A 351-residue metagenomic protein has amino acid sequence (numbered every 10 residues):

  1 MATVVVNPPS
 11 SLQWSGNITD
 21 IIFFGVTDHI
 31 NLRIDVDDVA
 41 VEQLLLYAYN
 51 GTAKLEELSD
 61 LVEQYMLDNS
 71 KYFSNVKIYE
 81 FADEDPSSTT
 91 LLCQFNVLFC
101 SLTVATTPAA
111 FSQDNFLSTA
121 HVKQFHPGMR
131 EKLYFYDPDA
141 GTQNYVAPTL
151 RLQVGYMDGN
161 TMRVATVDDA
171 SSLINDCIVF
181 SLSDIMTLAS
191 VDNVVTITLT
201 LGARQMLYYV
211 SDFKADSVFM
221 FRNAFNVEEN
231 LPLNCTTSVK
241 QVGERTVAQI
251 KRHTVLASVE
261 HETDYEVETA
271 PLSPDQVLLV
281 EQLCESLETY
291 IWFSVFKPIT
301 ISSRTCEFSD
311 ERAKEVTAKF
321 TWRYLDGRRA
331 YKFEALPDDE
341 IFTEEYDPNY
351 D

Functional and structural regions predicted by a protein language model:
M1-A215: Preference for solvent-exposed, low-hydrophobicity sequence contexts
A2-N7, S11-D20, Y134, P138-D139 (+2 more regions): Extracellular/virion structural assembly segments
